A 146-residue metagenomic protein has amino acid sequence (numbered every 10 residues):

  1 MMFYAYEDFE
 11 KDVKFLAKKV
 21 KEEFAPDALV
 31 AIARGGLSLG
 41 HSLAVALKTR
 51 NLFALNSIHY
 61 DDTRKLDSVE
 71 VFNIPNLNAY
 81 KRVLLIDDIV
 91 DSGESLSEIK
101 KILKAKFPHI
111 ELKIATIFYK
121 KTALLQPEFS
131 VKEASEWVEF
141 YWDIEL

Functional and structural regions predicted by a protein language model:
M1-L146: PRPP-associated nucleotide enzymes
